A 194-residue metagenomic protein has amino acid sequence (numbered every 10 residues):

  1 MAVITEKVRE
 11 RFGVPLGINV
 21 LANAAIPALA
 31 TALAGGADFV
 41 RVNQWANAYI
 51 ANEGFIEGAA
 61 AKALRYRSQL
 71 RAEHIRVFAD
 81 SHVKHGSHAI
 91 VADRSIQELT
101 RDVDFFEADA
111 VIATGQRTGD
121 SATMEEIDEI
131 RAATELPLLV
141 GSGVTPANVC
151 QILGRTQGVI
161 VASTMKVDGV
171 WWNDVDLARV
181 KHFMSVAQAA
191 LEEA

Functional and structural regions predicted by a protein language model:
M1-I18, G58-A79, A122-T145, L177-E193: Alpha-helix-loop-beta-strand connector modules within alpha/beta enzyme cores
V3, N23, P27, G54 (+8 more regions): Conserved active-site and cofactor/substrate-binding residues in soluble primary-metabolism enzymes
G17-N19, S87-V91, Q116-T118, P137-L139: Short, flexible loop segments at the rims of nucleotide/cofactor-binding pockets, characterized by
I18, N23-G36, L99, I130-A162: Catalytic cores of alpha/beta
A24, A30-A110: Conserved anion-binding
P27-L29, A51-N52, A89, A122-T123 (+2 more regions): Short glycine-/acidic-enriched loop or helix-start segments at secondary-structure transitions that form or flank
G35-E53, F106-D120, S142-T145, R155-R179: Glycine-rich phosphate-binding active-site loops on the catalytic face of alpha/beta enzymes
Q97-T114, D120-P137, Q151-L153: Internal alpha/beta core interface subdomains
